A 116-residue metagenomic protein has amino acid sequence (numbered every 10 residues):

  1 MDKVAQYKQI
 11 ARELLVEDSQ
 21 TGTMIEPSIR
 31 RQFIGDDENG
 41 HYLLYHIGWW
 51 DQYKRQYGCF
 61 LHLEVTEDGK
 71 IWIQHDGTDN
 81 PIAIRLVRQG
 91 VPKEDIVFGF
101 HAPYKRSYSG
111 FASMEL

Functional and structural regions predicted by a protein language model:
M1-L116: Terminal domain-initiation and capping elements
